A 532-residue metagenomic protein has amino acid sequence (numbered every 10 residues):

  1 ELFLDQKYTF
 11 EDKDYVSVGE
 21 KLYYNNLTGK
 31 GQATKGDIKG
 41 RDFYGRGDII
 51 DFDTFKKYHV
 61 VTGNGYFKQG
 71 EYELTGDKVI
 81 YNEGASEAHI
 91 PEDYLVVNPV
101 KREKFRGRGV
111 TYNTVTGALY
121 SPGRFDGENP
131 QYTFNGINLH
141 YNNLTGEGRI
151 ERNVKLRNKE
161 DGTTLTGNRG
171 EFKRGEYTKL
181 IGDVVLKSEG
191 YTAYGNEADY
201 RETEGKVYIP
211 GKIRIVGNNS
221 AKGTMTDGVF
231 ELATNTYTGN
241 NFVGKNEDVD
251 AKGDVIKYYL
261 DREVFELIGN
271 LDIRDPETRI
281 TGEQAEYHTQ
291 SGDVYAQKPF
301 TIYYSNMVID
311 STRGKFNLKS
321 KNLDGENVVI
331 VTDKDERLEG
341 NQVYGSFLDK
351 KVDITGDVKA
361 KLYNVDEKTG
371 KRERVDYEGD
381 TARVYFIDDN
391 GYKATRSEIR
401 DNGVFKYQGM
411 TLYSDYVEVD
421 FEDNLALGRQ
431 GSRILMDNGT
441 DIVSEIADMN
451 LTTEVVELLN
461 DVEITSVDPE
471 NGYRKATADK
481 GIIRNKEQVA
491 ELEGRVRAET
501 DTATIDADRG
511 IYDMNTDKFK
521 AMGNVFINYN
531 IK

Functional and structural regions predicted by a protein language model:
E1-K532: Mature-chain termini and adjacent capping regions
